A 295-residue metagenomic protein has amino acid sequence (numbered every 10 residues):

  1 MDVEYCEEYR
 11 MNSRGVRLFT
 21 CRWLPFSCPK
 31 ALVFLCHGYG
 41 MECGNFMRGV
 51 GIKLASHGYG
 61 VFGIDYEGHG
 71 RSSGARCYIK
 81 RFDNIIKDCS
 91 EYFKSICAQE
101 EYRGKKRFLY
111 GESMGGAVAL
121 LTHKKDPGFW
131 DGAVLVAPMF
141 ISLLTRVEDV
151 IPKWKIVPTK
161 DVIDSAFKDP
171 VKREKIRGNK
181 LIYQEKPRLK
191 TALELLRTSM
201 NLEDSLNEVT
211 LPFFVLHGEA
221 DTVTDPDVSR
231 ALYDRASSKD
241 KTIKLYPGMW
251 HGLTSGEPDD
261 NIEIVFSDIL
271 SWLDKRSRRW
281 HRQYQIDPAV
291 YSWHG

Functional and structural regions predicted by a protein language model:
M1-C28: N-terminal cap/lid segment of alpha/beta-hydrolase-fold proteins
Y39-G51: The serine-hydrolase catalytic nucleophile loop
E42-N45, G70-K105, D259-I264: Catalytic nucleophile-loop/oxyanion-hole region of alpha/beta-hydrolase and closely related hydrolase-like folds
G51-G74: Conserved alpha/beta-hydrolase
F108-T191: Alpha/beta-hydrolase-fold enzymes
V209, V215-H217, D221: Short beta-strand/loop motif that positions the catalytic acidic residue of the alpha/beta-hydrolase fold
L211, D225-D234: Short alpha-helix in the alpha/beta-hydrolase fold that links the catalytic acid
P247-G295: Catalytic active-site module of serine/aspartate enzymes centered on a nucleophile-bearing elbow/loop
